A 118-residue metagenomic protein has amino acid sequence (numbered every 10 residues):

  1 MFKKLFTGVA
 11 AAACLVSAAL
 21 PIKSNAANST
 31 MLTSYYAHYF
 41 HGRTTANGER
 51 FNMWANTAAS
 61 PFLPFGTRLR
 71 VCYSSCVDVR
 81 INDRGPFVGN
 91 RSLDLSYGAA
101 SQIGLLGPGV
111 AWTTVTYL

Functional and structural regions predicted by a protein language model:
F2-V9, L15-L118: Secreted/periplasmic proteins
